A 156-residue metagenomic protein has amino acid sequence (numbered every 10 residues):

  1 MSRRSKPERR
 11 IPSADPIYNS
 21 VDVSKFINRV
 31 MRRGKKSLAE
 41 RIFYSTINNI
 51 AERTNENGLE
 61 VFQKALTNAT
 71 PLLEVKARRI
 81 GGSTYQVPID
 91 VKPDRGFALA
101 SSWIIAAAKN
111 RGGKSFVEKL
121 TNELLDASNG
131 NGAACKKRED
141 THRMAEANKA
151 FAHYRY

Functional and structural regions predicted by a protein language model:
S2-R33, S37, Y44-Y156: Strongly charged
